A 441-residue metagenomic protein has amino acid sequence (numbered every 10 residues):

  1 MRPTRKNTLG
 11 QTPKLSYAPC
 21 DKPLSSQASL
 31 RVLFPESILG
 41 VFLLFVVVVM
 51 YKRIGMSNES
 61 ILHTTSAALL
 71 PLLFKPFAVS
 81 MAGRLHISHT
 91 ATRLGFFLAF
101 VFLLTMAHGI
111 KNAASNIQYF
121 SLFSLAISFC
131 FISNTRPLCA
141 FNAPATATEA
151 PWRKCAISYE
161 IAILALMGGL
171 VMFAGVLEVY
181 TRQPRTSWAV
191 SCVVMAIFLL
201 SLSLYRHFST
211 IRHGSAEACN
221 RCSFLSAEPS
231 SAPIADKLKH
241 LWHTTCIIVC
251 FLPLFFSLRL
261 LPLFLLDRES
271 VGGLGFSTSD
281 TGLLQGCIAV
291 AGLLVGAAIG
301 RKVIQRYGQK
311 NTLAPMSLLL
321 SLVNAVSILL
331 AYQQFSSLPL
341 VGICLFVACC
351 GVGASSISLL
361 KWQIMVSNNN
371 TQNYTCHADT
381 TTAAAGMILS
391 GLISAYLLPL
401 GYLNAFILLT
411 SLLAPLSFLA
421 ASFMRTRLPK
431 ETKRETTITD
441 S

Functional and structural regions predicted by a protein language model:
R2-C20, I110-S121, S133-N134, L138 (+6 more regions): Intracellular loop-helix junctions on the cytosolic face of multi-pass helical membrane proteins
P13-L72, H243, I247, F251-R268: Helix-loop boundary and gating motifs at the non-cytosolic
S57-A67, S270-V290: Loop-to-transmembrane helix entry
P71-K75, G282-Q305, L320-V323: Transmembrane alpha-helices of Major Facilitator/SLC transporters
F97-S115, L319-S336: C-terminal ends and interior cores of transmembrane alpha-helices in multi-pass membrane transporters/permeases
S133-A147, G353-N368: Intracellular juxtamembrane helix-capping segments at the cytosolic ends of symmetry-related transmembrane helices
L313-S356: C-terminal transmembrane helical hairpin of 12-TM major facilitator-type secondary transporters
N370-L398: A late C-terminal transmembrane helix in Major Facilitator Superfamily
